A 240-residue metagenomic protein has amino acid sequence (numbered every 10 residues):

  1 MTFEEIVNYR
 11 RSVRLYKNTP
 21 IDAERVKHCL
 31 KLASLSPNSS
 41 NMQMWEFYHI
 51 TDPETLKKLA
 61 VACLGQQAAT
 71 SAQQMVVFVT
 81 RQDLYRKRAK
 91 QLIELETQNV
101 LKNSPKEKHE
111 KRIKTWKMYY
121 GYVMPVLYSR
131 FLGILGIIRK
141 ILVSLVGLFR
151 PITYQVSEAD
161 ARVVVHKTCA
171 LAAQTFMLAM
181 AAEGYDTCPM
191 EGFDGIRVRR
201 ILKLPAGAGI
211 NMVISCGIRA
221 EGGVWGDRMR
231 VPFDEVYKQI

Functional and structural regions predicted by a protein language model:
M1-I240: Acidic, surface-exposed loops and disordered segments
